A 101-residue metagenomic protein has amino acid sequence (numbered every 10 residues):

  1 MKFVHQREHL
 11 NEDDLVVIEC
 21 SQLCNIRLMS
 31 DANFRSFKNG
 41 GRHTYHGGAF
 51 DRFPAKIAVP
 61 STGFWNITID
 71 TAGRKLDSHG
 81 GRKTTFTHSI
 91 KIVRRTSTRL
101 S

Functional and structural regions predicted by a protein language model:
M1-S101: Acidic, Ser/Thr/Pro
